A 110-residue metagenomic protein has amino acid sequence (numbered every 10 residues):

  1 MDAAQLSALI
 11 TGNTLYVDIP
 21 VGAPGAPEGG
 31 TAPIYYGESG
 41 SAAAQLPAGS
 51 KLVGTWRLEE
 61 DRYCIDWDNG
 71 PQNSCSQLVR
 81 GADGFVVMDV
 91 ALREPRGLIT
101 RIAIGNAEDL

Functional and structural regions predicted by a protein language model:
M1-V53, E59-L110: Lipid interaction determinants
